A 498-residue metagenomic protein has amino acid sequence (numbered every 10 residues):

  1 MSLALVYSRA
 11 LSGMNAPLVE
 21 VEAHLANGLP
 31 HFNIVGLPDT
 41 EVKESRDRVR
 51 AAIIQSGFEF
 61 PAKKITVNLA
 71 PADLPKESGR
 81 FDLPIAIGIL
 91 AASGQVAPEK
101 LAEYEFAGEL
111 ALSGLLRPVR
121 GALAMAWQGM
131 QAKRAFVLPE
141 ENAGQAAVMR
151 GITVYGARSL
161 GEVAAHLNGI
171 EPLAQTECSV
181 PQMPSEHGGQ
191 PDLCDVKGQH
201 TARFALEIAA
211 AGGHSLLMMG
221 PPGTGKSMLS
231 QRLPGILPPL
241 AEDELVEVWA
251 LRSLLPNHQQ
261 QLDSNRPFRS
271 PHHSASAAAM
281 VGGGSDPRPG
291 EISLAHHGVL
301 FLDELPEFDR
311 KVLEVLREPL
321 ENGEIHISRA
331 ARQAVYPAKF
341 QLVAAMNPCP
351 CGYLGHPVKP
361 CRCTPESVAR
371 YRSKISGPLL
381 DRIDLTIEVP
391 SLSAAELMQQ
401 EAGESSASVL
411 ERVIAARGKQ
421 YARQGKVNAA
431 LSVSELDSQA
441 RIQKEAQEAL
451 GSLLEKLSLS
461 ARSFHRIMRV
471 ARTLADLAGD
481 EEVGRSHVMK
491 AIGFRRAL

Functional and structural regions predicted by a protein language model:
M1-L217, P221-T224, S328, S463-F464 (+1 more regions): Peripheral, non-AAA+ core regions of ATP-driven protein-machinery
V35-R46, E59-P61, N68-S78, P287 (+1 more regions): Basic, amphipathic alpha-helical bundle interface domains used for macromolecular binding and assembly
F60-K63, K100-L101, Q131, R150 (+8 more regions): Short loop/turn elements that form and flank the Walker-type P-loop nucleotide-binding site in RecA-like NTPase cores
L112, L300-F301, E307-F308, A394: Residues immediately C-terminal
E207, Q261-L262, P267, A278-L300: Conserved alpha-helical scaffold flanking the Walker A/P-loop in AAA+ ATPase domains
M218-Q260: Walker A/P-loop
E244-S276, G283-G284, L431-R441, A461: Conserved inter-motif catalytic segment of the P-loop NTP-binding fold
H297, D303-E304, V315: Walker B catalytic acidic pair
